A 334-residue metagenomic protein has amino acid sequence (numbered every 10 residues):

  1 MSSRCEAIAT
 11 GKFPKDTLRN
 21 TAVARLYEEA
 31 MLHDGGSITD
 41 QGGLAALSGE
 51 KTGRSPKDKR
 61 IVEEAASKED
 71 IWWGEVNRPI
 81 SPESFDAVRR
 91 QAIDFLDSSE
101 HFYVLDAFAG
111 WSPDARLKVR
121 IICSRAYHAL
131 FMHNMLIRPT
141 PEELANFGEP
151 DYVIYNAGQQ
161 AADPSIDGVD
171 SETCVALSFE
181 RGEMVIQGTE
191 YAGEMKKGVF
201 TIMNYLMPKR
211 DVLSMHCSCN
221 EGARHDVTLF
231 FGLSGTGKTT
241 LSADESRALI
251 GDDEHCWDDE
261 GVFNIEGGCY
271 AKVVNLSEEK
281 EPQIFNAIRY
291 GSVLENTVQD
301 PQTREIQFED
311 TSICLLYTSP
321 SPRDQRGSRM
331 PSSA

Functional and structural regions predicted by a protein language model:
M1-L144: N-terminal accessory targeting/assembly segments
E149-P164, T173, F179-G182: Low-complexity, highly charged intrinsically disordered N-terminal segments that act as targeting/localization
G168-Y205: Charged, amphipathic alpha-helical linker segments immediately N-terminal to NTP-binding catalytic cores
K209-C219: Pre-Walker A adenine-sensing motif
R224-I250: Glycine-rich phosphate-binding P-loop
L249-V262: Short beta-strand-centered segment that lines the nucleotide-binding/catalytic pocket of NTP-utilizing
E260-E309: Conserved nucleotide-sensing/catalytic segment adjacent to the nucleotide-binding pocket in NTP-handling enzymes
Y317-D324: Conserved small/polar residues in nucleotide/adenosyl-binding loops
